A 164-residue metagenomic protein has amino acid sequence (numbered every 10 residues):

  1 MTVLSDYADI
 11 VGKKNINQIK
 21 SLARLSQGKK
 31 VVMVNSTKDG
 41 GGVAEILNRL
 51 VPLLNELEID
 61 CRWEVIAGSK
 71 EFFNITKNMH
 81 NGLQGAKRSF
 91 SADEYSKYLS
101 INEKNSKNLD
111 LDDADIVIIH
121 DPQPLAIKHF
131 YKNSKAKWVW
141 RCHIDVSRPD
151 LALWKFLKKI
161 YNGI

Functional and structural regions predicted by a protein language model:
M1-I164: Catalytic cores of nucleotide-sugar-dependent glycosyltransferases that transfer UDP/GDP/TDP-activated
